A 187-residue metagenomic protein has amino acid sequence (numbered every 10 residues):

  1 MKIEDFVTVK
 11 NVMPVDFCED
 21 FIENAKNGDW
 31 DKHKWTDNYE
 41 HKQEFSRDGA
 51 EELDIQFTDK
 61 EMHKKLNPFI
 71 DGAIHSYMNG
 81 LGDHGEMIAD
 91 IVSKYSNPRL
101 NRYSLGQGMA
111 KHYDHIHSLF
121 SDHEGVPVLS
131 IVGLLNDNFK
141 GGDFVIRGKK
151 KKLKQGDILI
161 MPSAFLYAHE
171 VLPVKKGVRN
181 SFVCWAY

Functional and structural regions predicted by a protein language model:
M1-I158, L166-Y187: Fe(II)/2-oxoglutarate oxygenase catalytic core
